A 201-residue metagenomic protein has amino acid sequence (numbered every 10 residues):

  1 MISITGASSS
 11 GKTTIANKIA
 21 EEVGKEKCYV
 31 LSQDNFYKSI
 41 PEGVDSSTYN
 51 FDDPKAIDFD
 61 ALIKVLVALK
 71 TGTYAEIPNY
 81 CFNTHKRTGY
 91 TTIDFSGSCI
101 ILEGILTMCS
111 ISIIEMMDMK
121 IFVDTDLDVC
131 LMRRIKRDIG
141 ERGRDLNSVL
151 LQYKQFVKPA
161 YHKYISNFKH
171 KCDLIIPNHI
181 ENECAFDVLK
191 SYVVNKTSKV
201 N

Functional and structural regions predicted by a protein language model:
M1-S3: Short hydrophobic/aromatic beta-strand immediately N-terminal to the Walker A/P-loop
S8: The conserved Walker
K12: Conserved lysine of the Walker
I15: Hydrophobic positions on the alpha1 helix immediately C-terminal to the Walker A/P-loop
E21-Y29: Post-Walker A helix-loop "phosphate-sensing" segment adjacent to the P-loop in P-loop NTPases
Y29, K38, E42-T84: Conserved nucleotide-sensing/catalytic segment adjacent to the nucleotide-binding pocket in NTP-handling enzymes
T88-G140: ATP-dependent NMP and nucleoside kinases share a basic, alpha-helical "lid"
F95-G97, K136-I139, K158-N201: NTP-dependent small-molecule kinase module
